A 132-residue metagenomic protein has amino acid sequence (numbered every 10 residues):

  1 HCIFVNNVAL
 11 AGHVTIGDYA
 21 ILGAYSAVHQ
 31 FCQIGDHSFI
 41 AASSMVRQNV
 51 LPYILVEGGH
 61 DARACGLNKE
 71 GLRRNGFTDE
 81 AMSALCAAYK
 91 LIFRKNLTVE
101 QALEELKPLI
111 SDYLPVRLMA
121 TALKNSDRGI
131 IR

Functional and structural regions predicted by a protein language model:
C2-E57, D61-A62: Structural signal for interior beta-strand "rungs" in well-ordered beta-sheet cores of soluble enzyme domains
Y53, G59-R132: Terminal amphipathic alpha-helical/low-complexity segments used for targeting or macromolecular assembly
